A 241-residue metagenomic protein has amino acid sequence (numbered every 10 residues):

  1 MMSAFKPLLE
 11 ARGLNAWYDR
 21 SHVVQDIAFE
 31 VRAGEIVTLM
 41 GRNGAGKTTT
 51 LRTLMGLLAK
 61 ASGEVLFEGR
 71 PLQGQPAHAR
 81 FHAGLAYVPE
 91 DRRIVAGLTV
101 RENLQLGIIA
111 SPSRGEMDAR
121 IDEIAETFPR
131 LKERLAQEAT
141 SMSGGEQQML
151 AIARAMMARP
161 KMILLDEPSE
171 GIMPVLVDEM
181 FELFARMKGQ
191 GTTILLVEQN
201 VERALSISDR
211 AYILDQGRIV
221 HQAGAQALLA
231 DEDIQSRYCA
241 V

Functional and structural regions predicted by a protein language model:
D19, K60, Q75, V100-A119 (+3 more regions): ABC-type ATPase nucleotide-binding domains, specifically the catalytic core motifs of the NBD
M40-R42: The feature captures the beta-strand-to-loop junction immediately N-terminal to the Walker
M55: Helix-to-loop junction immediately C-terminal to a conserved catalytic motif
G63-L72, A83, M117-I121, A223: Conserved ABC transporter NBD signature motif
A155-M156: ABC ATPase C-loop
R159: Conserved catalytic motifs of ABC-family nucleotide-binding domains
